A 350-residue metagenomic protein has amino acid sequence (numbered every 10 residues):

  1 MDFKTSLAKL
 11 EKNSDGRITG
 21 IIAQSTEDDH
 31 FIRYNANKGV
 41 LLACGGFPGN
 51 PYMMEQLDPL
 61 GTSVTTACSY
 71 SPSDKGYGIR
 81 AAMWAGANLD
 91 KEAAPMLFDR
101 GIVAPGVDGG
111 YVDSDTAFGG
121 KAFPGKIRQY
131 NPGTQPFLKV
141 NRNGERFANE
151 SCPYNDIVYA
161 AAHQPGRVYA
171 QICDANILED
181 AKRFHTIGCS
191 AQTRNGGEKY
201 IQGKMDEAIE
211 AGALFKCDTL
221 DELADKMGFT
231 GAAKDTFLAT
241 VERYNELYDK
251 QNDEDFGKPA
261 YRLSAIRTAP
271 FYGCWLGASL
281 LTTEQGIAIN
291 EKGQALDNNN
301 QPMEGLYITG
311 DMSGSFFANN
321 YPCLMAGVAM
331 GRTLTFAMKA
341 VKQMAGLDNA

Functional and structural regions predicted by a protein language model:
F3-R17: A conserved short coil-to-beta-strand element within the FAD-binding core of flavoproteins
K9, T230, K234-N320, L324: A glycine-rich dinucleotide-binding beta-alpha-beta segment and adjacent secondary-structure elements that constitute
Q24, A36-N37, L42-C44, R142 (+1 more regions): Short, well-ordered coil/turn residues at beta-beta hairpins and beta-strand->alpha-helix junctions within
E27-H30, Y34-V107, V158, L324 (+2 more regions): Glycine-rich loop(s) and the adjacent beta-strand/alpha-helix scaffold that form part
S71, P132-T134, L281-T283: Short, small/polar residue-rich loop motifs at catalytic or cofactor-binding pockets
I79-A81, A85-A232: An anion/pyrophosphate-binding glycine-rich loop and adjacent beta-alpha core in soluble alpha-beta enzymes
I79-N88, A233, L238, M330-A350: Internal hydrophobic alpha-helix adjacent to the cofactor/substrate pocket in enzyme cavities
